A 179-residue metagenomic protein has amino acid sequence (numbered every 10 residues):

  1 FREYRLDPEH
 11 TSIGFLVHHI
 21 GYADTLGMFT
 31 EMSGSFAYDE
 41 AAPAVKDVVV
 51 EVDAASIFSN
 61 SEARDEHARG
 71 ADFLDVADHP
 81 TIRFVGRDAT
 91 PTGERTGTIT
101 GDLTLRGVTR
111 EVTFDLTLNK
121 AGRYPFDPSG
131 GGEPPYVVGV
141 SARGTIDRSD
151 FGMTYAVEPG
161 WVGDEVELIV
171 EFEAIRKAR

Functional and structural regions predicted by a protein language model:
F1-R179: Low-complexity, acidic/polar, glycine-enriched regions of mature
